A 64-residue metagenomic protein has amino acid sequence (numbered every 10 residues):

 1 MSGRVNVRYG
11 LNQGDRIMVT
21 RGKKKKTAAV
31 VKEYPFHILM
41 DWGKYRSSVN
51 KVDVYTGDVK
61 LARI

Functional and structural regions predicted by a protein language model:
M1, K44-I64: Intrinsically disordered, low-complexity, charged/polar segments
M1-Q13: Mixed-charge, Lys/Arg-rich low-complexity intrinsically disordered regions
Y9, H37, V59-A62: Intrinsic-disorder/low-complexity peptide segments enriched for small residues
K24-E33: Short beta-strand-centered aromatic/proline hotspots
I38-G43: SH3/SH3-like beta-barrel fold
